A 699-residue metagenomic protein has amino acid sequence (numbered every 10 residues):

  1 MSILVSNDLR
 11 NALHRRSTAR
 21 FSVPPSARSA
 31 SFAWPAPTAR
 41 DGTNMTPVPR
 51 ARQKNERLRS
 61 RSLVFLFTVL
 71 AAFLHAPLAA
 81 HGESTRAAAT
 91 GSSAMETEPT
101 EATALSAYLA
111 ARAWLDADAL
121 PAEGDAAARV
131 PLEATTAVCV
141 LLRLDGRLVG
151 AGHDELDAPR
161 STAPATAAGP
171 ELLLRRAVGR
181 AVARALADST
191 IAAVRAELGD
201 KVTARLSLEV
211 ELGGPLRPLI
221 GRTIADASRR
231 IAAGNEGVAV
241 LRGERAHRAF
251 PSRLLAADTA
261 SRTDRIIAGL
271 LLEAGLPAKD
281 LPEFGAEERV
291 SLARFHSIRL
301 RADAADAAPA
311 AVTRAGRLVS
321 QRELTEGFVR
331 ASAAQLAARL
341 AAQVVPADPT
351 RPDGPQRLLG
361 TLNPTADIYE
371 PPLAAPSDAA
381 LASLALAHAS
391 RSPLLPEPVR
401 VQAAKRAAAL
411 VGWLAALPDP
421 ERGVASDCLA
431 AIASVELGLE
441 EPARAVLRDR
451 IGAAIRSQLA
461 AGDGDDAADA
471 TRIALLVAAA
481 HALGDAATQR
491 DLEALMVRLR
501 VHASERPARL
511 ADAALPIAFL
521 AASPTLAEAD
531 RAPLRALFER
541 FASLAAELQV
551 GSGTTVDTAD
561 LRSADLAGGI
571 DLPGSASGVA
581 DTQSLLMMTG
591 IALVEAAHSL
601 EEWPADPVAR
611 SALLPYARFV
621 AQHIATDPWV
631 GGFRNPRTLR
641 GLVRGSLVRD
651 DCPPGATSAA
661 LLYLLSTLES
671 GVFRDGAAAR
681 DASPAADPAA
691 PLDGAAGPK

Functional and structural regions predicted by a protein language model:
S2, S6, R10, R15-S22 (+1 more regions): Low-acidity, Ser/Thr- and Arg-rich intrinsically disordered low-complexity segments
V64-H75: Bacterial N-terminal signal peptides
G91-A308: Basic nucleic-acid-binding interfaces
P309-S377, R456, L614-R640, L647 (+3 more regions): Low-complexity, Ser/Thr/Pro/Gly-enriched N-terminal "stalk/linker" regions
R317-L324, A380-P398, C428-P442, R472-A486 (+4 more regions): Well-ordered alpha-helical scaffold segments within catalytic/enzyme domains
Q321-L340, L395-L417, E440-G462, G484-A503 (+4 more regions): Extended, well-ordered alpha-helical scaffold segments
N363-A380, L395, G412-D427, L459-A470 (+5 more regions): Solvent-exposed loop and edge beta-strand segments that line ligand/cofactor-binding and catalytic clefts
A374, V550-A564, S575-I591, A596-K699: CBM-like carbohydrate-recognition segments
